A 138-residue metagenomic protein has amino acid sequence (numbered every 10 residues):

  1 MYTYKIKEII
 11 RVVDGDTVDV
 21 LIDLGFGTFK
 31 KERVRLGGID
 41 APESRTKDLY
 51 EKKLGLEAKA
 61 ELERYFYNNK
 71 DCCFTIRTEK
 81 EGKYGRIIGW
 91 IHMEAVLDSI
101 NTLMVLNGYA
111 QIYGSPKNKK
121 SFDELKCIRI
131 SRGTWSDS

Functional and structural regions predicted by a protein language model:
M1-S138: Small beta-barrel nucleic-acid-binding modules, primarily SNase/OB-fold domains and secondarily Tudor-like barrels
